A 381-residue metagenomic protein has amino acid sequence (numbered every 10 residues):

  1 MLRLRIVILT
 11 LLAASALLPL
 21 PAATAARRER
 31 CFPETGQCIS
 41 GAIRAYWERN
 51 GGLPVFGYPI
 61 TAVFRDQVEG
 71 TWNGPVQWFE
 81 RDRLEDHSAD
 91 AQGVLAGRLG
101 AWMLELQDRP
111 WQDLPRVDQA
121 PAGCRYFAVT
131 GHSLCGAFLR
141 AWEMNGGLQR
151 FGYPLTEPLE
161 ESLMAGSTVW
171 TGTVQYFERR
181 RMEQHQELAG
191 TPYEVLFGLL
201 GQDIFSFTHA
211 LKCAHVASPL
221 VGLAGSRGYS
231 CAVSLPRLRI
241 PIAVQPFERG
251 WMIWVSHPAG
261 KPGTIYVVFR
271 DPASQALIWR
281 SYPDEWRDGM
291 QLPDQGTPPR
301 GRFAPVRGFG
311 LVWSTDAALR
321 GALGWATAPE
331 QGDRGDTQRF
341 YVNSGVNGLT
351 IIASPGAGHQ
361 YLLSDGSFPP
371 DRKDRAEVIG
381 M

Functional and structural regions predicted by a protein language model:
M1-I8: Bacterial N-terminal signal peptides that target proteins for export
L9-A16: Bacterial N-terminal signal peptides
L20-A25: Sec/Tat signal peptide C-region and signal peptidase I cleavage site
A26-M381: Extended, compositionally biased repeat/scaffold regions that form elongated interaction surfaces
